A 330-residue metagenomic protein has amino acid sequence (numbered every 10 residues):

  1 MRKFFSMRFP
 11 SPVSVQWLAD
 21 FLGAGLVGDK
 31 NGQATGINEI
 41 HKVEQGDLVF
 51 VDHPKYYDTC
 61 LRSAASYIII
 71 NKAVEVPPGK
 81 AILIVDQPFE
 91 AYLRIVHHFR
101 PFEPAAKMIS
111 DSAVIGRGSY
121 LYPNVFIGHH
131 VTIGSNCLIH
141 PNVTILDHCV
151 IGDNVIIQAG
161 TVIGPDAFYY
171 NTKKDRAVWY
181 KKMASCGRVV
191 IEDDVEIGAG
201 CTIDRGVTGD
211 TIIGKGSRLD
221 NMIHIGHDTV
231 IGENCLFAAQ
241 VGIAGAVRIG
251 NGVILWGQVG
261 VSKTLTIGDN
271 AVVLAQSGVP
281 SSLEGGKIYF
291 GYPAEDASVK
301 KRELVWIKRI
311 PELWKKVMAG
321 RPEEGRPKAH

Functional and structural regions predicted by a protein language model:
M1-K107, D111-S112, N154, G160-T161 (+4 more regions): Terminal amphipathic alpha-helical/low-complexity segments used for targeting or macromolecular assembly
F50, K107-D296: Structural signal for interior beta-strand "rungs" in well-ordered beta-sheet cores of soluble enzyme domains
